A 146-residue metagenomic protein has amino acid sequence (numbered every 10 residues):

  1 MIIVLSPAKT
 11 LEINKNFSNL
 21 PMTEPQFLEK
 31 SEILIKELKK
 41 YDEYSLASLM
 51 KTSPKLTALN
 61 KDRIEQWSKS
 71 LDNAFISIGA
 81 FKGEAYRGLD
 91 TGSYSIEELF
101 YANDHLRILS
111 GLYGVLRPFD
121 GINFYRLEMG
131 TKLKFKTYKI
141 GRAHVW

Functional and structural regions predicted by a protein language model:
I2-S93: Active-site helix-to-loop segments that bind/position phosphate- or nucleotide-bearing substrates and donors across
K40, V115-F119, H144: Secondary-structure boundary elements
L56, K134-F135: Alpha-helical scaffold segments that form or flank carboxylate-/histidine-based iron centers
G79, G92-E128, T137: Hydrophobic/aromatic-rich, well-ordered segments within soluble, folded domains that form packed cores
K139-W146: Residue-level detector of conserved catalytic or cofactor/ligand-binding positions in enzyme active sites
